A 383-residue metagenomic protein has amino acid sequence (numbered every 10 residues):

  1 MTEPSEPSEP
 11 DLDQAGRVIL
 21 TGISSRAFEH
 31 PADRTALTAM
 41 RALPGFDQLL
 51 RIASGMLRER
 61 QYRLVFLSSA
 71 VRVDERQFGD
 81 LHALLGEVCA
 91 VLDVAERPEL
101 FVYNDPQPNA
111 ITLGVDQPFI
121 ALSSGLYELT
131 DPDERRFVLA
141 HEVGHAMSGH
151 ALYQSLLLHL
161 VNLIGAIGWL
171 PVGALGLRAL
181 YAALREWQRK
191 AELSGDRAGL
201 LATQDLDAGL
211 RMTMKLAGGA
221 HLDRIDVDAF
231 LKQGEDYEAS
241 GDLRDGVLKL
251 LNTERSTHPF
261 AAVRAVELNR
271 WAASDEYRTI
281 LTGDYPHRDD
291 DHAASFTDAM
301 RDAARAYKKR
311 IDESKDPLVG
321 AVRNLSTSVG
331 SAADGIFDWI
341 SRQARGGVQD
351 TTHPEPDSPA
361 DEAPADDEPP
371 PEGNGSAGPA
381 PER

Functional and structural regions predicted by a protein language model:
M1-R63, L201, D205-D207, R211-R383: Cytosolic-facing loops and C-terminal tails of multi-pass membrane proteins
T2-Y153: Peri-catalytic and regulatory segments of divalent metal-dependent proteins
S69, P171-S194, D334-A360: Low-complexity, charge- and small-residue-enriched intrinsically disordered regions
R76-H82, V88, L92-V94, V172-A239: Short helix/loop segments within enzyme catalytic domains that coordinate or immediately flank catalytic cofactors
N109-I111, G165-W169, A220-I225: Secretory-pathway/luminal and periplasmic proteins that interact with or process carbohydrate-rich
F119-I120, E142, L157-L160, A166-I167 (+3 more regions): Juxtamembrane/interface motifs at transmembrane-helix termini
H150-Y181: Post-HEXXH active-site segment of zinc metalloproteases
